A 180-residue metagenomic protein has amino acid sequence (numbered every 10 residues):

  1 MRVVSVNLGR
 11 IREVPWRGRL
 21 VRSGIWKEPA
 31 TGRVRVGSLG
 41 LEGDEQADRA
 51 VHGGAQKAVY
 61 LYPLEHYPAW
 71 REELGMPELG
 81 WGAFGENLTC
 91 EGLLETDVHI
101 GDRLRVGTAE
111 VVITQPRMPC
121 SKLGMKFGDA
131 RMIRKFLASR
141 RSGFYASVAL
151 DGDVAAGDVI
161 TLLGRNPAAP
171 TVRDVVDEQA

Functional and structural regions predicted by a protein language model:
M1-K122, R131, N166-A180: Electropositive, beta-rich accessory/interaction domains or terminal extensions that provide binding surfaces
L88, F144-S147: A generic structural motif
G101, D151, A155-G157: Loop/turn positions that initiate beta-strands
K126-A138: Short beta-strand-turn/beta-hairpin segments enriched in glycine/proline and small hydrophobics that form edge-strand
R141-Y145, D158: A structural signal for small-residue-enriched, beta-sheet-centric alpha/beta enzyme cores and oligomeric scaffold folds
A156-R165: Basic (Lys/Arg-enriched) interaction patch that binds polyanionic ligands
